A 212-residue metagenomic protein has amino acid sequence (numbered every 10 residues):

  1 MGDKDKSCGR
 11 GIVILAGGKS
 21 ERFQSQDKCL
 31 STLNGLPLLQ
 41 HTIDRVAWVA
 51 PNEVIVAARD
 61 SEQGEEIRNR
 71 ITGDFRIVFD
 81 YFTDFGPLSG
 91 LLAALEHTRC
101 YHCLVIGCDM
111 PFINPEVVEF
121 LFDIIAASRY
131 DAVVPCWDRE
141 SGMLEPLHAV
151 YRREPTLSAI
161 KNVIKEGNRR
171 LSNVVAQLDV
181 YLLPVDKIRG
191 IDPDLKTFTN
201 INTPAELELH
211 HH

Functional and structural regions predicted by a protein language model:
G2-G11, P204-H212: SAM-dependent methyltransferases
D3-T197: Nucleotide and nucleotide-moiety/phosphate-recognizing core
I188-H212: Glycine-rich phosphate/pyrophosphate-binding loop and the adjoining helix
